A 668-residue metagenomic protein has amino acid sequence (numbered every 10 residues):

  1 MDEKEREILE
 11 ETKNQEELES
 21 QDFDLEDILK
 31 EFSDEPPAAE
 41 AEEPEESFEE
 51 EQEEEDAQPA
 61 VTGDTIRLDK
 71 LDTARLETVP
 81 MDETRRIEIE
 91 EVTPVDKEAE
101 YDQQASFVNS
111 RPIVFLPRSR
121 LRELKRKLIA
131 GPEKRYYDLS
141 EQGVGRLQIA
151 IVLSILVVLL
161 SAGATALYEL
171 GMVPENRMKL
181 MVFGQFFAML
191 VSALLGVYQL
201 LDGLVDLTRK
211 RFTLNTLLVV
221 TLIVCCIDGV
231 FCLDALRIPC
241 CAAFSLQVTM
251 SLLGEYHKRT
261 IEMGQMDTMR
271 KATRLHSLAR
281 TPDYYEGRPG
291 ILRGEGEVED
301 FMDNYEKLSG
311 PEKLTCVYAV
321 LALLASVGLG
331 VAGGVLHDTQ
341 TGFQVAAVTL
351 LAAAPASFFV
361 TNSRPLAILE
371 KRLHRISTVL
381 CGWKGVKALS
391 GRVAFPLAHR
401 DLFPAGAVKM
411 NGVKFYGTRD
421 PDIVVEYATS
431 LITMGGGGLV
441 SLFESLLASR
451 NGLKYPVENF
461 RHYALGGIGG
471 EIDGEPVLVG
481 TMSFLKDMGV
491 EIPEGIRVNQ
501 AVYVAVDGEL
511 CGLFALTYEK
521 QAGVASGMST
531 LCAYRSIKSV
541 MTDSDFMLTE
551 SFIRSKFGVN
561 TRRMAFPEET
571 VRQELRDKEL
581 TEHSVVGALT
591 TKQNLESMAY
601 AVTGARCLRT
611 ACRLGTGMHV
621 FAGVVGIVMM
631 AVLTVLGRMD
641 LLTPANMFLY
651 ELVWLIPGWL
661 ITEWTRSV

Functional and structural regions predicted by a protein language model:
M1-S106: Intrinsically disordered, low-complexity acidic segments enriched in Asp/Glu and Pro
L124-L153, L308-G310, Y600-F621: Cytosolic-side membrane-insertion boundary helix
G145-D202, A631-M647: Core alpha-helical transmembrane segments of integral membrane proteins
Q148, M181, F231, S449-F552: Signature of the cytosolic headpiece of P-type E1-E2 ATPases
A188-Q199, D228-F231, F244-T273, R280-A394 (+1 more regions): Hydrophobic alpha-helical transmembrane segments
E286-P289, I472-E475, V506-A645: Conserved ATP-binding TGD loop and adjacent catalytic N/P-domain core of P-type ATPases
G385-V413: Asp-based phosphoryl-transfer active-site loop
G417-L465: ATP-binding catalytic core of ATPases
